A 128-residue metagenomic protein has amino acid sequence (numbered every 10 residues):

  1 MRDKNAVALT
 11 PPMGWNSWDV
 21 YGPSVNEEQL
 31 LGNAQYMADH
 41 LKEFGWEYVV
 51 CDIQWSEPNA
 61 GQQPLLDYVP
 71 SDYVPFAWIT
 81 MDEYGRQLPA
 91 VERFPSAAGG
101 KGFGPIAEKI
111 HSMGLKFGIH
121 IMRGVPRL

Functional and structural regions predicted by a protein language model:
M1-W18, S24: Mature N-terminal, pre-catalytic/accessory segment of carbohydrate-active enzymes
P11, N26, L30-N33: Short N-terminal amphipathic alpha-helix/helix-capping patch enriched in small hydrophobics with frequent Ser/Thr
D19-Q29, R123-R127: Active-site mouth loops of central-metabolism enzymes
N33, M37-L128: Aromatic-lined carbohydrate-binding/catalytic grooves of carbohydrate-active enzymes
